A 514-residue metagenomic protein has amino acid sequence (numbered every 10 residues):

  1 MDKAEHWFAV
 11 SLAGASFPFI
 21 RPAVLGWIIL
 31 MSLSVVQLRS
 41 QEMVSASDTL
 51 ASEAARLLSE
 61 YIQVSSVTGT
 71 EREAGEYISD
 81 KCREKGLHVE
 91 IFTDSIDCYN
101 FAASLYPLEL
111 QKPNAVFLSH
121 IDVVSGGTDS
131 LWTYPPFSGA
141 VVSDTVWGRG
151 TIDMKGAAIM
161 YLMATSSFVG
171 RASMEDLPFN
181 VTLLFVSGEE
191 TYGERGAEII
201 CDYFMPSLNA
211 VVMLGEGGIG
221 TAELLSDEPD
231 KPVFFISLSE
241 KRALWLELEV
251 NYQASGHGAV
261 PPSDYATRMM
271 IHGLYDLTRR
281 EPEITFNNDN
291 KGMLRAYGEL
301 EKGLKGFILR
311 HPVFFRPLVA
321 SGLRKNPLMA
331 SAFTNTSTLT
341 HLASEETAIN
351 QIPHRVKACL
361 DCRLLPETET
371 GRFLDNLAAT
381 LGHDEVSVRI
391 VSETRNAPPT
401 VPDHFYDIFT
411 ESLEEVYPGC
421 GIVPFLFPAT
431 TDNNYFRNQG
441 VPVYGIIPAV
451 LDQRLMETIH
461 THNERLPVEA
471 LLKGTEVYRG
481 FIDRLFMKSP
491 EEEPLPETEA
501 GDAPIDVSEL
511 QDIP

Functional and structural regions predicted by a protein language model:
M1-E42, S508, P514: Bacterial Sec-dependent N-terminal signal peptides
G26, C98, Y134, P178 (+5 more regions): Short, solvent-exposed loop/turn segments at the edges of secondary structure
E42-R149, G170-F179, L360: Acidic/His- and Gly-rich active-site-bordering loop/insert found across diverse amide/peptide-bond hydrolases
L87, L110, V124, T221-A222 (+4 more regions): An extended, acidic, His-containing surface patch that forms the Zn2+-binding/catalytic region of metallohydrolases
I121-D122, L277-E281, A379-V386: A common structural junction motif
V146, I152-F235: Acidic/histidine-rich catalytic neighborhood of metal-dependent amide-processing enzymes
E198-Y203, G258-E281: A short core secondary-structure module
P229-V233, N251-G258: Flexible glycine/proline-enriched surface loops and loop-helix/loop-strand junctions
